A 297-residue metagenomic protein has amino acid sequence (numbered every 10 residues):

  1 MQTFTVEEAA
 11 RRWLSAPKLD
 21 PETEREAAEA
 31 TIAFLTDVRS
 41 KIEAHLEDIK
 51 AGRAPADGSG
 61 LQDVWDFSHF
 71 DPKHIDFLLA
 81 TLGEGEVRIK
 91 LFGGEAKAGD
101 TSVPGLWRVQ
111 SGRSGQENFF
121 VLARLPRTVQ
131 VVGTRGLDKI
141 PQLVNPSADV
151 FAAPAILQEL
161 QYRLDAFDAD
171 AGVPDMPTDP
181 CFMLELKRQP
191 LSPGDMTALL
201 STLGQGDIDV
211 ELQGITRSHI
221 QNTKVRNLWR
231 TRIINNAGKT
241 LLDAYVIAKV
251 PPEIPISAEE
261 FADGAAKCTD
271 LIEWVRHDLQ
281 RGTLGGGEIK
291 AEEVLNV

Functional and structural regions predicted by a protein language model:
M1-A33, E293-V297: N-terminal alpha-helical "arm" segments
T3, D100-P141, T223-G286, A291-N296: Helix-rich interaction surfaces within compact, conserved domain-sized segments that mediate assembly or partner
E26-R53, D149-D175: An N-terminal amphipathic alpha-helical segment
A44-F67, D170-P190: Terminal, regulation- and interaction-focused segments at domain boundaries
S59-V64, K73-G105, T202, D207-H219: A cross-kingdom feature marking solvent-exposed beta-strand/loop segments within repeated, beta-rich binding/scaffold
Q116-P177: Surface-exposed beta-loop interaction hotspot
I156-I208: Long, positively charged binding patches that form subdomain-scale interaction surfaces for polyanionic ligands
E185, G194-K249: C-terminal structured interaction module
